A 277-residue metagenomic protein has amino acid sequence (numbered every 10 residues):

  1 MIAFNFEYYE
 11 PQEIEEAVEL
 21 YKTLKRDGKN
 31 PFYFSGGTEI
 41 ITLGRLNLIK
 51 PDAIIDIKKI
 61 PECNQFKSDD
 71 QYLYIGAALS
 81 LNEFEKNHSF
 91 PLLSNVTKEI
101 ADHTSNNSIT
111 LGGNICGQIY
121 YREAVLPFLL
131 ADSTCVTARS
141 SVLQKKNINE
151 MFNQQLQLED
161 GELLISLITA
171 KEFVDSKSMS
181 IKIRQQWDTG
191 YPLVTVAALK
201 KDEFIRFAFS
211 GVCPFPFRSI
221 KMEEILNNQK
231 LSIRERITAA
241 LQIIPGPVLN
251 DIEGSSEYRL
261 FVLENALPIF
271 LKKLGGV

Functional and structural regions predicted by a protein language model:
M1-V277: C-terminal structural segment of proteins
